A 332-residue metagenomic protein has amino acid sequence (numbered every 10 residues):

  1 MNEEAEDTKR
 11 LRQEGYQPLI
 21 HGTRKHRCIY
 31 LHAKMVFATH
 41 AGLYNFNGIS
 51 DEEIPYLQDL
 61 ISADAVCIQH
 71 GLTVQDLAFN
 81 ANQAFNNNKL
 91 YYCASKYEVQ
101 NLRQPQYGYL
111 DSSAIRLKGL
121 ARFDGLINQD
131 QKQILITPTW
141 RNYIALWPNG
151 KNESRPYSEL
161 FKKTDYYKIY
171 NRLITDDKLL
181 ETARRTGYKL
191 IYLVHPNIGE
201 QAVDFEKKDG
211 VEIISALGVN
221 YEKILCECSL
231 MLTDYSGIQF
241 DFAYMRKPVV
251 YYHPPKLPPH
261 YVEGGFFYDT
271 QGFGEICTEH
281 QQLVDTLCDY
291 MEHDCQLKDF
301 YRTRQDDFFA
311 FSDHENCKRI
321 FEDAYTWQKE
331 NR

Functional and structural regions predicted by a protein language model:
M1-G125: Active-site and donor-binding regions of nucleotide-sugar-utilizing enzymes
N2-A5, A41-N45, G71-V74, K96-V99 (+8 more regions): Short, solvent-exposed loop/turn segments at secondary-structure junctions
L19, F37, D64-I68, L90-Y92 (+7 more regions): Hydrophobic/aromatic beta-strand patches that form the interior of the parallel beta-sheet core in alpha/beta enzyme
I20-R27, P196-F240: Donor nucleotide-activated moiety binding/catalytic core segment of transferases that use nucleotide-activated donors
G48-G71, N152-F161, K247-P258: A short, gly/pro- and small-residue-rich
L110, D204-G210, G237-F309: Catalytic binding pocket for nucleotide-activated donors in carbohydrate/polymer assembly enzymes
R116, A121-D204, C277, S312 (+1 more regions): Conserved catalytic-core segment of nucleotide-activated headgroup transferases in glycan assembly
D313-R332: C-terminal alpha-helical cap of glycosyltransferases
